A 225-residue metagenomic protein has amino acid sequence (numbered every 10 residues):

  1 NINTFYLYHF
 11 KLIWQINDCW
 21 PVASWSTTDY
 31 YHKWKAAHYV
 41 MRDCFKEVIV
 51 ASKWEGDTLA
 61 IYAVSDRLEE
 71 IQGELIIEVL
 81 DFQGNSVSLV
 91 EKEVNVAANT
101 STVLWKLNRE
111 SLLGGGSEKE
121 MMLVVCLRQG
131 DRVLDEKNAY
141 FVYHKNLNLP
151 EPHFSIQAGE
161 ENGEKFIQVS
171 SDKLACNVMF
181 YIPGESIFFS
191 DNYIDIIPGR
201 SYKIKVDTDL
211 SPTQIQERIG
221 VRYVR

Functional and structural regions predicted by a protein language model:
N1-S170, A175-D191, I196-I204: Carbohydrate-binding surfaces of carbohydrate-active enzymes
G116-R128, D209-R225: Short, surface-exposed ligand- or partner-binding patches at beta-edge/loop junctions that are enriched in aromatics
